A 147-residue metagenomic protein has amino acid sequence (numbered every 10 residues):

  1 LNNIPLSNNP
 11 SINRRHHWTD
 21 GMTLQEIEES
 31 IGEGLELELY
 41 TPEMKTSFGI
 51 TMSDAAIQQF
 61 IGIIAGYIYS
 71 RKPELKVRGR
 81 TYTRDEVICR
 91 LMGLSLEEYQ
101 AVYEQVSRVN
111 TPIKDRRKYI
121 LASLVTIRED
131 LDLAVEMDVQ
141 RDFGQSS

Functional and structural regions predicted by a protein language model:
L1-R71: Charged low-complexity intrinsically disordered patches
S53-V106: Basic amphipathic recognition helices
T83-S147: Short, cationic/aromatic linear interface patches that serve as DNA/RNA-contacting surfaces or protein-partner docking
